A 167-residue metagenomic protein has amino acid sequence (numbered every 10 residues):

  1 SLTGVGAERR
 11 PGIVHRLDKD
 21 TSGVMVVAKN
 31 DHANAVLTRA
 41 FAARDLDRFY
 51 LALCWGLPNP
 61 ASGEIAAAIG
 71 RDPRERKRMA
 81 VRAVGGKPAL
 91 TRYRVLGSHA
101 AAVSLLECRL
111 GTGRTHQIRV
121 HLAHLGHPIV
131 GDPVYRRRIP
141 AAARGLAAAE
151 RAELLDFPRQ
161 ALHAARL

Functional and structural regions predicted by a protein language model:
S1-L167: RNA pseudouridine synthases
